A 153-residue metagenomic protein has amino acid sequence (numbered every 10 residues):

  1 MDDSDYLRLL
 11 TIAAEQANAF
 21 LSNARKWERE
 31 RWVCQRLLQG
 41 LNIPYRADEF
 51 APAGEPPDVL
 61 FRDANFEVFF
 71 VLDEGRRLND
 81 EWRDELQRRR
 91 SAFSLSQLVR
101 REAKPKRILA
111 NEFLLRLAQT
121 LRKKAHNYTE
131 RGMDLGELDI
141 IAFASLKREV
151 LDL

Functional and structural regions predicted by a protein language model:
M1-P52, F69-L153: Metal-dependent nuclease catalytic core centered on acidic motifs
P52-L60: Beta-rich nucleic-acid/ligand-interaction surfaces
V59, A64-F70: Conserved catalytic cores of phosphodiester-cleaving nucleases, focusing on short active-site segments
